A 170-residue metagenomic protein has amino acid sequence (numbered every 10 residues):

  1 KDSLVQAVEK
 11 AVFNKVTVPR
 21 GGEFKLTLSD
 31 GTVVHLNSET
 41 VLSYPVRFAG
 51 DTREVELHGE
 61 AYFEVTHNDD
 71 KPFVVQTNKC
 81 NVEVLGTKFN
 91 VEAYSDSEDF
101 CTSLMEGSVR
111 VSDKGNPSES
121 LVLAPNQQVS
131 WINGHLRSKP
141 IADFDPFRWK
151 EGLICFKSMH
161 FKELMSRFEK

Functional and structural regions predicted by a protein language model:
K1-K170: A residue-level detector for the "anchor" residue at the start of short, highly conserved motifs
